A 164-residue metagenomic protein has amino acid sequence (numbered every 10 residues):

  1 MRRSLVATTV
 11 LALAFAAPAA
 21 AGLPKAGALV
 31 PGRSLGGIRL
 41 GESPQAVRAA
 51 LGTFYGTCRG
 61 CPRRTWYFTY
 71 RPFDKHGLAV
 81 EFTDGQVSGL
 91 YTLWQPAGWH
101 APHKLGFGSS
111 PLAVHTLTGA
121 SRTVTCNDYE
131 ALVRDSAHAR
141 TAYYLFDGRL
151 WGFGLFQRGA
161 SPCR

Functional and structural regions predicted by a protein language model:
M1-V6: Bacterial N-terminal signal peptides that target proteins for export
A7-A16: Bacterial N-terminal signal peptides
A17-A21: Sec/Tat signal peptide C-region and signal peptidase I cleavage site
G22-P24, S88-Y91: A short, ordered amphipathic alpha-helix with a cationic face
A26-L29: N-terminal periplasmic "start-of-domain" segments of outer-membrane beta-barrel proteins
P31-I38, G98-L105: Second-shell loop/turn segments in exported
E42-Q86, Q95, L105-R164: A cross-family detector of function-defining hotspots
